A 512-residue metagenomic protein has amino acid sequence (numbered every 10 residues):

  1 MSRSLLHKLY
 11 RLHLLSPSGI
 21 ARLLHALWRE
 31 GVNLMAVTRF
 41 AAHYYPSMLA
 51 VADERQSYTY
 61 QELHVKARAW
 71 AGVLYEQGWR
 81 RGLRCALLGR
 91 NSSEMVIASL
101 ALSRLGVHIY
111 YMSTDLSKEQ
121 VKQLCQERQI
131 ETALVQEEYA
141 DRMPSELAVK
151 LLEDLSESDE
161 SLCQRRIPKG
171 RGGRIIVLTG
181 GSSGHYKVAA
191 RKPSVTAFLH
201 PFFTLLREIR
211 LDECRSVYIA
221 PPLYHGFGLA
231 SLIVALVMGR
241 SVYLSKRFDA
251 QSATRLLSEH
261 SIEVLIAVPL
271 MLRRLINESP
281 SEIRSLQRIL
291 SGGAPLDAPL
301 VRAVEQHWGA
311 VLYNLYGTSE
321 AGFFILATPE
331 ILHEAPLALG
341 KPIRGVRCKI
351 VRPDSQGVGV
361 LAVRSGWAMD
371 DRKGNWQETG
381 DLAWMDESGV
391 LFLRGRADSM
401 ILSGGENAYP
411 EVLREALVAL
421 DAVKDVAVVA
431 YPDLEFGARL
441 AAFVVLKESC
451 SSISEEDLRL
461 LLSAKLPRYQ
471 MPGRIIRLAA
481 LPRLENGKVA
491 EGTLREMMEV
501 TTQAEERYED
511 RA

Functional and structural regions predicted by a protein language model:
R11-G19, A36-T59: AMP-dependent adenylate-forming
A26-E30, S47-G78, L83, S92 (+2 more regions): Conserved AMP-binding/adenylate-forming core of the ANL superfamily
T59-Y60, R174-H200: Conserved AMP-binding A3 loop
K66-A69, V188-D212: Conserved structural elements of the adenylate-forming
A71-D115, N407, L446: Conserved AMP-binding/adenylate-forming
L199-S216, Y224-V264: Conserved AMP-binding/adenylation subdomain of ANL enzymes
V264, E278-E334: Gly/Ser/Thr-rich phosphate-binding loop
L382-Q470, A480, V489, T493-E496: AMP-binding/adenylate-forming catalytic core of the ANL superfamily
